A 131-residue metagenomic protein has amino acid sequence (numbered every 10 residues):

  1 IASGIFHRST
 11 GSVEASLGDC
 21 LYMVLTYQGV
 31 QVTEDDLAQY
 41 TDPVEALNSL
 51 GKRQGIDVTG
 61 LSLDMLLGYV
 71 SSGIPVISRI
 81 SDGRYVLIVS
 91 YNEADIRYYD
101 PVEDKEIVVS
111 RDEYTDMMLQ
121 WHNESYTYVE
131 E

Functional and structural regions predicted by a protein language model:
I1-E131: Conserved active-site-adjacent core of cysteine acyl-enzyme catalytic domains
